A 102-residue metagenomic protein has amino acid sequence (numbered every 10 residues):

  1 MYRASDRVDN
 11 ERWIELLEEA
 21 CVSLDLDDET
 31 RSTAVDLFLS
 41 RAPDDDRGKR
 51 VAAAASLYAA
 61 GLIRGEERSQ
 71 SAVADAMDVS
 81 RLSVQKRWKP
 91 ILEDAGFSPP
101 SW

Functional and structural regions predicted by a protein language model:
M1-W102: Non-catalytic, interaction-prone regions of core transcription and DNA-replication machinery
